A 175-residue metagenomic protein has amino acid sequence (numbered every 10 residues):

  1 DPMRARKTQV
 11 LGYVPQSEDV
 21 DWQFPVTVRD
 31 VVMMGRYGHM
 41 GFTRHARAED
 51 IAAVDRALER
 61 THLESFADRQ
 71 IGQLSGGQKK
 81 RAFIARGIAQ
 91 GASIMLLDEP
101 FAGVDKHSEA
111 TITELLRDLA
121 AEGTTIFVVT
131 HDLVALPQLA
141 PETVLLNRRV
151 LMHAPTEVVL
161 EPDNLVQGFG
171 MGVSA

Functional and structural regions predicted by a protein language model:
M33, R47-F66: Conserved ABC ATPase "signature" region
Q70-L74, Q78: Conserved ABC ATPase signature
M95-D98: Catalytic Walker B motif of ABC-type/P-loop ATPase nucleotide-binding domains
K106-S108: Helix N-cap at the start of a conserved alpha-helix in ABC-type nucleotide-binding domains
T130-H131: H-loop/switch region of ABC-family ATPase nucleotide-binding domains
L136-Q138: A short, surface-exposed alpha-helical micro-motif characterized by mixed small hydrophobic and charged/polar residues
P141-T156: H-loop (His-switch) and adjacent beta-strand-loop-beta switch element of ABC-type ATPase nucleotide-binding domains
